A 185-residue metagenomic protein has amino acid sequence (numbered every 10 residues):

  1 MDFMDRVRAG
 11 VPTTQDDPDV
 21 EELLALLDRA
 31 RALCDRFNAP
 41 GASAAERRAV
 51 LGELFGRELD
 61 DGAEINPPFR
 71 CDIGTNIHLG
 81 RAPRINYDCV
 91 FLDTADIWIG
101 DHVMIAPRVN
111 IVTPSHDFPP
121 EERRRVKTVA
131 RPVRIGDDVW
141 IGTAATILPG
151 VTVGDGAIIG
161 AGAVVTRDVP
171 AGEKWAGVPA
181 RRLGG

Functional and structural regions predicted by a protein language model:
M1-F3, G162, P170: Gly/lys/ser-thr-rich phosphate-binding loops in alpha/beta enzymes that coordinate phosphoanhydride or phosphate groups
M1-G62, A180: Terminal amphipathic alpha-helical/low-complexity segments used for targeting or macromolecular assembly
M4-D5, F55, R125, P132 (+1 more regions): Short secondary-structure boundary/capping segments
N38-G41, I73, D93, V169: Residues at alpha-helix boundaries and short interhelical turns
G56-L59, E64, F69-C71, N76: A glycine-rich, hydrophobic loop/mini-helix early in the fold
F69-L79, R84-T152, E173, V178-G185: Flexible, glycine/small-residue-enriched loop-and-beta-strand segment within the central core of proteins
G142-D168: Beta-rich strand-turn-strand
